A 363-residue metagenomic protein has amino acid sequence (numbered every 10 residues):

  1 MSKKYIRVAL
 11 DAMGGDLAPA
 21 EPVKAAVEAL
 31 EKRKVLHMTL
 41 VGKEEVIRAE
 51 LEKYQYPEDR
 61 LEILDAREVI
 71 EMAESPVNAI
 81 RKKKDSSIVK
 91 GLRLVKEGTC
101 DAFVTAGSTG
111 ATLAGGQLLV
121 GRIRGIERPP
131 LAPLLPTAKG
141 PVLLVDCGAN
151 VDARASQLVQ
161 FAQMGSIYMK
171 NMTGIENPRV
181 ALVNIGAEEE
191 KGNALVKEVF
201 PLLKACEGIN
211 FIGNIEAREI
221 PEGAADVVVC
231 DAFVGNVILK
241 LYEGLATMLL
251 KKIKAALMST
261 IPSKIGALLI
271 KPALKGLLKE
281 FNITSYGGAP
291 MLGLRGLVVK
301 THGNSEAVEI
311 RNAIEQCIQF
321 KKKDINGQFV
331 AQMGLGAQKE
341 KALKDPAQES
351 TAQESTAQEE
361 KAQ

Functional and structural regions predicted by a protein language model:
S2-G14, A26-H37: Generic N-terminal amphipathic, Lys/Arg-enriched alpha-helix
A9-A20, A149-V159, K300-A307: Short, glycine-rich nucleotide/cofactor-binding loops
A18-E21, R33, H37-T39, E44-R48 (+3 more regions): Glycine-rich phosphate/diphosphate-binding loop of Rossmann-like nucleotide-binding domains
A20-M72: N-terminal glycine-rich anion-binding loop in soluble enzyme alpha/beta folds
Y56-C100: Phosphate/nucleotide-donor binding subsite
Q117-P130, L134-L144, A224-V228, A232-A342: Glycine-rich phosphate/nucleotide-binding loop
